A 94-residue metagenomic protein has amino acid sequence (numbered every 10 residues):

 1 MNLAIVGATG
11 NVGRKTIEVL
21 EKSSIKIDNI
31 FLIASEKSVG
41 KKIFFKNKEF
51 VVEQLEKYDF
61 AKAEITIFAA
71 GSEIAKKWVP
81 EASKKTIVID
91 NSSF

Functional and structural regions predicted by a protein language model:
M1-F94: N-terminal Rossmann-like NAD(P) cofactor-binding subdomain of oxidoreductases, focused on the glycine-rich
